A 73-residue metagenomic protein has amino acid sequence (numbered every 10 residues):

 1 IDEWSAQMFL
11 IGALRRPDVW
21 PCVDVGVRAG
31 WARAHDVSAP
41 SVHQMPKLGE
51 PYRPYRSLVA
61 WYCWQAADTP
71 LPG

Functional and structural regions predicted by a protein language model:
I1-G73: Catalytic cores of DNA base-excision repair glycosylases
